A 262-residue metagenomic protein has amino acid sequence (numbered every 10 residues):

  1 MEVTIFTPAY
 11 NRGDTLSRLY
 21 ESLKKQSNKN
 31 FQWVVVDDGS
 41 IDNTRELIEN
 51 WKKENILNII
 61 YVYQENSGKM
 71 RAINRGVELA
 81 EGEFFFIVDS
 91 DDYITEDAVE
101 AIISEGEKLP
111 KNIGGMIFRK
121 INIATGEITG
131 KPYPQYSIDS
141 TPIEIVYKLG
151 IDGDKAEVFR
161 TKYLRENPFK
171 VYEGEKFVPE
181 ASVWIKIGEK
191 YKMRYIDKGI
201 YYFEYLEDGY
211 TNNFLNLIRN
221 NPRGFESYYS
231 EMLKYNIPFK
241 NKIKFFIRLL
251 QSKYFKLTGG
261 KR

Functional and structural regions predicted by a protein language model:
R12-K25: Short, well-formed alpha-helical segments that are part of the catalytic scaffolds of diverse glycosyltransferases
S22, D37-L47, S67, D89: A conserved acidic beta->alpha catalytic loop
F31-G39, I60-E65: Short beta-strand/loop segment that forms part of the nucleotide-sugar
Q64-A80: Glycine-rich, basic loop-to-helix element that forms the pyrophosphate-binding segment of sugar-nucleotide handling
F85: Short aromatic/hydrophobic "clamp" motif used to bind/position activated sugar donors
D97-G130: Conserved donor NDP-sugar-binding/catalytic core segment of glycosyltransferases
N122, G126-N213: Conserved nucleotide-sugar donor-binding catalytic segment
Y201-F203, N213-F239: Catalytic core of nucleotide-sugar-dependent glycosyltransferases
